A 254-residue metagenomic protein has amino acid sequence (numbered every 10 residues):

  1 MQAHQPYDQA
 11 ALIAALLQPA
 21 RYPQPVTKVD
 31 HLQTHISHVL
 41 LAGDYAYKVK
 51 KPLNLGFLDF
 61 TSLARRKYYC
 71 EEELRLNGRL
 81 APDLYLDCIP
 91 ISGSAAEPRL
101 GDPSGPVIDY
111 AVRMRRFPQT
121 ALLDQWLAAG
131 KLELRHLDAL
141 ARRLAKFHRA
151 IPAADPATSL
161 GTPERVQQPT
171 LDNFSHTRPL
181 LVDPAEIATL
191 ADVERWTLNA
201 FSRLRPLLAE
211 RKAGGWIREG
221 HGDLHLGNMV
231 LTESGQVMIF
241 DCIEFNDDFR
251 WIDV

Functional and structural regions predicted by a protein language model:
M1-R113, S234-Q236: Conserved NTP-binding catalytic cores of kinases and kinase-like/nucleotidyltransferase enzymes across multiple kinase
F57-A64, P98-G105, V112-G222, V230-V254: ATP-dependent phospho-/nucleotidyl transfer catalytic cores
